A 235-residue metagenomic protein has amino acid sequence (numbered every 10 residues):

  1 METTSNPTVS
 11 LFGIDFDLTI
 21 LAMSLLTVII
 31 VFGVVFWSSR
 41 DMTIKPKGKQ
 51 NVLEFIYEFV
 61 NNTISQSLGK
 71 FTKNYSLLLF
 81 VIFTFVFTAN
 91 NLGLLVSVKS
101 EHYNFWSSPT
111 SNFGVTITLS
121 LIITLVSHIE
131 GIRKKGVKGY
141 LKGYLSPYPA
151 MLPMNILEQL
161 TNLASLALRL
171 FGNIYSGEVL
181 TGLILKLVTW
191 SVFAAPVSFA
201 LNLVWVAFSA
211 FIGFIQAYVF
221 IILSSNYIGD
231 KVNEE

Functional and structural regions predicted by a protein language model:
M1-E235: Selective transmembrane helix interface/packing segments
